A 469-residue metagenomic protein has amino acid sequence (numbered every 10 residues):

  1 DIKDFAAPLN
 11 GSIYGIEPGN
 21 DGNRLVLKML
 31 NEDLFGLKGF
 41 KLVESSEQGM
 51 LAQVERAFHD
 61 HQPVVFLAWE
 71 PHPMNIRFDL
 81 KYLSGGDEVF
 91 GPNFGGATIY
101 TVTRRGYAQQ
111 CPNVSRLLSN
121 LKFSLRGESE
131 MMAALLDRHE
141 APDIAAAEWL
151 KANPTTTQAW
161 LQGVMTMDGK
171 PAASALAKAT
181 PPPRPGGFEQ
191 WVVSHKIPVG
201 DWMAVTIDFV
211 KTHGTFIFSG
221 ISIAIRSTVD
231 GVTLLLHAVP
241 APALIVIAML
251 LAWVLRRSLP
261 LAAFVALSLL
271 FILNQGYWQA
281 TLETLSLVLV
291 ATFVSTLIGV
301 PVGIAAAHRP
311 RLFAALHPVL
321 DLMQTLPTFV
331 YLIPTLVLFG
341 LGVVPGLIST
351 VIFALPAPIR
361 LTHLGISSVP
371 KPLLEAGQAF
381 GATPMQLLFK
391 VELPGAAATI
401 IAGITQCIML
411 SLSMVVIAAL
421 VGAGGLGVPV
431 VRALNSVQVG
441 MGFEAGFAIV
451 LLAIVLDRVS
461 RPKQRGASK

Functional and structural regions predicted by a protein language model:
D1, G96-P112, L117, M131-A134: A bilobed periplasmic-binding-protein/Venus flytrap-type ligand-binding module shared by bacterial periplasmic
D1-P18: A conserved helix-loop-strand patch within extracytoplasmic ligand-binding domains of the periplasmic binding
K122, Q162-S286, S460, G466-K469: N-terminal, non-cleaved signal-anchor transmembrane helix
L251-V254, I272-Q279, A291-L320: Transmembrane-helix boundary motif in ABC transporter permease subunits
L287-V290, S295-I298, A307, D321-A354: Generic hydrophobic transmembrane alpha-helix motif, especially the helices
L326, I366-P372, A376-A396: Short helix-to-coil transition segments within interhelical loops that connect adjacent transmembrane helices
V337, I366, S411-L452, Q464-K469: Glycine-rich helix-loop "coupling/hinge" segments at transmembrane-helix boundaries in multipass transporters
I348-I352, P384-A418, G440, E444 (+2 more regions): Transmembrane alpha-helices
